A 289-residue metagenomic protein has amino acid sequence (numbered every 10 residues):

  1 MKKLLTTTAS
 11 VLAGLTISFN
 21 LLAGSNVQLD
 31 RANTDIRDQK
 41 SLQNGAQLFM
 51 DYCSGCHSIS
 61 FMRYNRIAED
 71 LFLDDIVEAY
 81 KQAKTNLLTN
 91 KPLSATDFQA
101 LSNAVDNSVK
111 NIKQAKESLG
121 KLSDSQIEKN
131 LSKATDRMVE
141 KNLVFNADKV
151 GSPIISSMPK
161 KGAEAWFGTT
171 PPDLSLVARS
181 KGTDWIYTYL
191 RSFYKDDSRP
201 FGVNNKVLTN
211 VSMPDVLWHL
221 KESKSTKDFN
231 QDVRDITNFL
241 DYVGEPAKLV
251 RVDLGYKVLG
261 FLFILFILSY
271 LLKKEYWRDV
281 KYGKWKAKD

Functional and structural regions predicted by a protein language model:
M1-L12: Bacterial N-terminal signal peptides that target proteins for export
G24-Q47, S58-E69, G244, K248-D253: Electrostatic cytochrome c docking/interface patches
D35-I36, F61-G182, Y187-R191, P200-S225: Gly/Gly-Pro-rich "capping" loops immediately C-terminal to redox-active cysteine motifs in periplasmic/lumenal
F49-S60, I236: The canonical Cys-X-X-Cys-His
D197: Conserved nucleotide-binding/hydrolysis modules and their immediate coupling elements across P-loop/ASCE NTPase motors
V207, S212-E245, L249: Extended, hydrophilic extramembrane loops/domains of integral membrane proteins
R251-G255, L262-D289: Juxtamembrane interface at the cytosolic side of transmembrane helices
